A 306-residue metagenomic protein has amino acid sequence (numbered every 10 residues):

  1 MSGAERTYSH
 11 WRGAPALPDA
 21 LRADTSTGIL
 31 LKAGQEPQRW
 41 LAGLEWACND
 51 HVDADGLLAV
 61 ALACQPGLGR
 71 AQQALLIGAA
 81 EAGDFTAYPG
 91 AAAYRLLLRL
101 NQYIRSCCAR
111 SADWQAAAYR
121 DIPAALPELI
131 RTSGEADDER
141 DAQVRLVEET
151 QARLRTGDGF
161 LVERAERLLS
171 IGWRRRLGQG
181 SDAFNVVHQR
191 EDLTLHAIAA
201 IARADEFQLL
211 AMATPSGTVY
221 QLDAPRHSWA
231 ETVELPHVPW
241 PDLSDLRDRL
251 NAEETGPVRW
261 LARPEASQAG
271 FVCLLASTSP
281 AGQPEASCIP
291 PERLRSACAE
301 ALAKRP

Functional and structural regions predicted by a protein language model:
M1-A112, A116-R120, L126-P306: Replace "Mg2+/Mn2+-dependent" with "divalent metal-dependent
